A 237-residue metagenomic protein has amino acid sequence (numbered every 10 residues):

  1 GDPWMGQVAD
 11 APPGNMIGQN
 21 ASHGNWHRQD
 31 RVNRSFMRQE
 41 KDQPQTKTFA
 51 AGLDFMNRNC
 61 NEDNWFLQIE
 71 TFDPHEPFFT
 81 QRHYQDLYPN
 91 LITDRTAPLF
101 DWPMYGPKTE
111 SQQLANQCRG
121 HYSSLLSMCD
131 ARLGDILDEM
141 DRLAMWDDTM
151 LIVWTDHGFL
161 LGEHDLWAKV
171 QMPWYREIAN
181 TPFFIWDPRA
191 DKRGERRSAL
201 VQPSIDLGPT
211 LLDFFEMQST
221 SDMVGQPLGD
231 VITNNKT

Functional and structural regions predicted by a protein language model:
G1-P44, T48, F79-R82: Catalytic-site neighborhoods of secreted/periplasmic enzymes that process anionic sulfate/phosphate groups
W4-Q7, D63-W65, D73-T80, F159-E163 (+3 more regions): Short catalytic/ligand-binding loop motif for oxyanion handling, primarily in non-cytosolic enzymes, centered on
S35-D42, S111-S124, V170-Q171, D191-Q202 (+1 more regions): Active-site rim elements
E40-R95, L143-M150: Active-site regions of oxyanion-processing enzymes, predominantly non-cytosolic
K41, Q45, F49, D147-T149 (+1 more regions): Polar, surface-exposed loop/tail segments that function as active-site lids or cofactor/substrate-recognition elements
Q43-N59, W102-T149: A long, amphipathic alpha-helix that forms part of the scaffold/cap immediately adjacent to metal-dependent active
F66-D73, S123, M150-T155, G162 (+2 more regions): Short beta-strand segments
T80-L91, E139-R196: Histidine-centered active-site microenvironments of extracellular/periplasmic hydrolases and transferases
